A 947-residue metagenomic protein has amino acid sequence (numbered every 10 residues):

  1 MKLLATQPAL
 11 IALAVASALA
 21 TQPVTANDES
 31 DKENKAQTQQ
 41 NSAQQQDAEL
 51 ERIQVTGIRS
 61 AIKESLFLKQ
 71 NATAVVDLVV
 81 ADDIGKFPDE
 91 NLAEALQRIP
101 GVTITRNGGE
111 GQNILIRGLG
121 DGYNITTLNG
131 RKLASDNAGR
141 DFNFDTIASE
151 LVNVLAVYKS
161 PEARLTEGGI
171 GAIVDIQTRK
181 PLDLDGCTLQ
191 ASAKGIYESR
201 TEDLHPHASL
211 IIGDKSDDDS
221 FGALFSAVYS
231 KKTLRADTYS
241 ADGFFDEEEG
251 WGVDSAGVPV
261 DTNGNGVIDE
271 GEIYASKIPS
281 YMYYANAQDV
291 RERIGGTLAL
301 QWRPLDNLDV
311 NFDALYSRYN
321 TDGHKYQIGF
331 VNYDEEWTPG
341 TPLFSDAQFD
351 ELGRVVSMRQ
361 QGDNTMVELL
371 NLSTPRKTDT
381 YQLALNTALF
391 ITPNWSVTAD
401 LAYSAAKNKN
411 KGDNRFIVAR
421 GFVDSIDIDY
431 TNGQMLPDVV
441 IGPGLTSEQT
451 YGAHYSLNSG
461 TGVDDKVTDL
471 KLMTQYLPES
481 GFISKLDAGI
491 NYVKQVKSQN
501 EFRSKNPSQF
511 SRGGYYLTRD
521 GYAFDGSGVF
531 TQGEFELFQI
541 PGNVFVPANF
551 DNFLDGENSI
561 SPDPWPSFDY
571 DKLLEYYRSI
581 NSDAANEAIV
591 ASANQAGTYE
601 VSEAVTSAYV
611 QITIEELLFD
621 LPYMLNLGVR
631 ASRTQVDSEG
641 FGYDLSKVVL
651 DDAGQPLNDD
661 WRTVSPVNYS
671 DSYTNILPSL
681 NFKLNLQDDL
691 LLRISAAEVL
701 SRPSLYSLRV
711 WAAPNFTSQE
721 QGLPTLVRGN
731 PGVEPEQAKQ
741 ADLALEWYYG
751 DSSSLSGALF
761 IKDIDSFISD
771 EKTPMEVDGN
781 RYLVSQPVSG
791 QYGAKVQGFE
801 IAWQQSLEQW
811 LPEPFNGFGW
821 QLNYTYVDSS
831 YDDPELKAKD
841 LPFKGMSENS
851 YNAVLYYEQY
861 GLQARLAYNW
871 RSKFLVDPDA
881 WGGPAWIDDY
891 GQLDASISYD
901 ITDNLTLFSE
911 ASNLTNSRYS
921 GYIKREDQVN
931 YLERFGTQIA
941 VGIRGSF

Functional and structural regions predicted by a protein language model:
Q54-G85, N113, D121-N124, R131: N-terminal periplasmic "start-of-domain" segments of outer-membrane beta-barrel proteins
L68, A93-K132: Extracytoplasmic beta-strand/coil segments of soluble accessory domains associated with Gram-negative outer-membrane
L92-A95, Q112-L115, T127, N143 (+2 more regions): N-terminal periplasmic accessory domains that precede and gate Gram-negative outer-membrane beta-barrel machines
R131-K159: Short acidic/polar hinge/loop motifs at secondary-structure boundaries that mediate gating or recognition
T201-D350, E368, P375-N386, I391 (+1 more regions): Transmembrane beta-barrel wall of Gram-negative outer-membrane proteins
T374, T378-T380, V601, D671 (+6 more regions): Outer-membrane beta-barrel signature, preferentially recognizing the C-terminal barrel domain of Gram-negative
S754, F760-I764, I768-S769, T773-P878 (+1 more regions): Gram-negative outer-membrane beta-barrel transporters
F818, W870-D877, S898-F947: C-terminal beta-signal and adjacent terminal beta-strands/loops of Gram-negative outer-membrane beta-barrel proteins
